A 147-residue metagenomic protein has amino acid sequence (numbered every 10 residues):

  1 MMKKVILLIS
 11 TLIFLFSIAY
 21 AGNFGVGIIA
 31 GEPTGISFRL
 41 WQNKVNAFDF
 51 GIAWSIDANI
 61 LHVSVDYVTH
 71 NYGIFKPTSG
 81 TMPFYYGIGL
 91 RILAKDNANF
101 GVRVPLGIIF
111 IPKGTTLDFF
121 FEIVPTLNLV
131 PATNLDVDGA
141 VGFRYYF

Functional and structural regions predicted by a protein language model:
M1-N23: Cleavable N-terminal export/targeting peptides
A19-N23, K44-V45, Y72-P83, D96-A98 (+1 more regions): Short loop/turn motifs that connect adjacent beta-strands in outer-membrane beta-barrel proteins
G22, E32-T34, N46, N59-V63 (+3 more regions): Residues that define the transmembrane beta-barrel architecture of outer-membrane proteins
G22-E32, Q42-I56, F84-A94, F119-L127: Transmembrane beta-strand segments that form the barrel wall of outer-membrane beta-barrel proteins
I28, I36-L40, I52, V65-N71 (+4 more regions): Residues on the lipid-exposed face of transmembrane beta-strands in outer-membrane beta-barrel proteins
T34-I36, I56-A58, G73-F75, A94-A98 (+1 more regions): Gram-negative outer-membrane beta-barrel proteins
K44-G80: N-terminal, post-signal-peptide region of Sec/Tat-exported proteins
K113-F147: Predominantly the C-terminal beta-signal and adjacent terminal strand-loop region of outer-membrane beta-barrel
